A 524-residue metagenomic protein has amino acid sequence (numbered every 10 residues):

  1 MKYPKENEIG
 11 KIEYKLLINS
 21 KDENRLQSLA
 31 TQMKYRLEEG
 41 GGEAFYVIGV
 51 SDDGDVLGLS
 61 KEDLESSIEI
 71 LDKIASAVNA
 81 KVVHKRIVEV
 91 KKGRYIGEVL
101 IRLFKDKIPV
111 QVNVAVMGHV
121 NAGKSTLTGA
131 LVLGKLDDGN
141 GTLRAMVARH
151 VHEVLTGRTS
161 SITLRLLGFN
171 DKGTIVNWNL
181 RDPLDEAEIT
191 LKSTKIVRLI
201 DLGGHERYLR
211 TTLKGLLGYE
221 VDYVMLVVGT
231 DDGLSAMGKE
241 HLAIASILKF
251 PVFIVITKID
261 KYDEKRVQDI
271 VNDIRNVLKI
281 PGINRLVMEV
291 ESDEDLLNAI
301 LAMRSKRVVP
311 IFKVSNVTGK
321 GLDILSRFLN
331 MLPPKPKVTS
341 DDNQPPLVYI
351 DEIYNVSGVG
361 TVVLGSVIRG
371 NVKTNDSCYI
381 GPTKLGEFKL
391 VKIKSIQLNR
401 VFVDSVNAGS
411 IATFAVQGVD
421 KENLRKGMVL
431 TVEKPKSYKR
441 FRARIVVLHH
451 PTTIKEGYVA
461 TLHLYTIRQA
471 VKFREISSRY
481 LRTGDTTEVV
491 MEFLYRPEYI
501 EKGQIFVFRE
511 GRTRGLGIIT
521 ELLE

Functional and structural regions predicted by a protein language model:
M1-K107: Polybasic/polar functional segments that serve as interface/processing modules
E38-G40, V120, R158-T159, E188-S193 (+2 more regions): Conserved catalytic network of the ASCE P-loop NTPase/AAA+ motor domain
D53-G54, E206, T230-L234, K258-E264 (+3 more regions): Conserved nucleotide-binding/hydrolysis micro-motifs of P-loop NTPases
F104-Q111, L191: Phosphate-binding P-loop
N113-R207: P-loop NTPase switch module centered on the Walker A-proximal segment
N113-V116, Y262-R266, V419-E524: C-terminal effector modules of nucleic-acid-centric enzymes and ribosome-associated factors
V116-S125, G129-G134, P281-K436, R440-P451: Conserved catalytic-core segments of large NTP-driven translation/proteostasis enzymes
K195, L209-D232, E240-F253: Inter-motif core of Ras-like GTPase G domains
